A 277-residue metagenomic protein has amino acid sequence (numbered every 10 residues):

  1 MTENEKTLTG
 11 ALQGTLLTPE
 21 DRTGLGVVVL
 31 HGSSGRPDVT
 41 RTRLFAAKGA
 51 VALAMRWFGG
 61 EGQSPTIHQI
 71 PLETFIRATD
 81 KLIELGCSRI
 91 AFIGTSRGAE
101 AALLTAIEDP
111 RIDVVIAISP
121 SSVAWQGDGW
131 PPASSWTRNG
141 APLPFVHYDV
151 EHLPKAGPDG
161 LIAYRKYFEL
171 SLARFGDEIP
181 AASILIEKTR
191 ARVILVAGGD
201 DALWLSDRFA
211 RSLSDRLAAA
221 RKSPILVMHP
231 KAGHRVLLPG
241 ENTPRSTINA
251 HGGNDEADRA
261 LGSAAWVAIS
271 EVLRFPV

Functional and structural regions predicted by a protein language model:
M1-L25, A257: N-terminal cap/lid segment of alpha/beta-hydrolase-fold proteins
G24-G32: Short beta-strand element of the alpha/beta-hydrolase
G35-T40, D80-V150, K166-D177: Primarily recognizes the serine-hydrolase "nucleophile elbow" in alpha/beta-hydrolase and SGNH/GDSL folds
A46-G62: Conserved alpha/beta-hydrolase
F58-A91: Catalytic nucleophile-loop/oxyanion-hole region of alpha/beta-hydrolase and closely related hydrolase-like folds
G60, H229-V236, G240-P244: Histidine-bearing beta->alpha loop at or near hydrolase active sites
P158-R235: Serine-hydrolase catalytic core
E241-V277: Catalytic active-site module of serine/aspartate enzymes centered on a nucleophile-bearing elbow/loop
